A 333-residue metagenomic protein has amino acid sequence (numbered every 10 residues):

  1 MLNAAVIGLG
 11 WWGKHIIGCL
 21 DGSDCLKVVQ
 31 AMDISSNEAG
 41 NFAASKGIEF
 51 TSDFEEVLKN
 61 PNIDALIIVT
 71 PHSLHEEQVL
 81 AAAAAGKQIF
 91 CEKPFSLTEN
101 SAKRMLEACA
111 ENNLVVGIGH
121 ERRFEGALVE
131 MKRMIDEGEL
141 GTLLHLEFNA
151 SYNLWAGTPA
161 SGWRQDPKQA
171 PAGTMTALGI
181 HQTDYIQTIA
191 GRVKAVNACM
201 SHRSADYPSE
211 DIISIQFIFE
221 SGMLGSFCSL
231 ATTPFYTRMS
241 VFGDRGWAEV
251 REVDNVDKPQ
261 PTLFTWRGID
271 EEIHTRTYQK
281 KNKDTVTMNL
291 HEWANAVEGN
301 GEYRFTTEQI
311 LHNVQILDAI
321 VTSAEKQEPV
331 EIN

Functional and structural regions predicted by a protein language model:
M1-K46: N-terminal Rossmann-like dinucleotide-binding module
I16, I48-A108: Beta-loop-alpha module in the N-terminal Rossmann-like domain of NAD(P)-dependent dehydrogenases, especially those
S52, F90-C91, V116-I118, F227 (+1 more regions): Hydrophobic residues in well-ordered beta-strands that form the structural core
A65-I68, K103, E292-N333: C-terminal helix-rich "cap/oligomerization" subdomain common to oxidoreductases
E107-V115, V129-L144, G243, W247: Basic phosphate/pyrophosphate-binding loop/patch that engages nucleotide-derived ligands
R122-D206, Q327: Predominantly a Rossmann-like dinucleotide-binding segment in NAD(P)-dependent oxidoreductases
A205-E210, E220-N289, T306: NAD(P)-dinucleotide binding in Rossmann-like oxidoreductases
